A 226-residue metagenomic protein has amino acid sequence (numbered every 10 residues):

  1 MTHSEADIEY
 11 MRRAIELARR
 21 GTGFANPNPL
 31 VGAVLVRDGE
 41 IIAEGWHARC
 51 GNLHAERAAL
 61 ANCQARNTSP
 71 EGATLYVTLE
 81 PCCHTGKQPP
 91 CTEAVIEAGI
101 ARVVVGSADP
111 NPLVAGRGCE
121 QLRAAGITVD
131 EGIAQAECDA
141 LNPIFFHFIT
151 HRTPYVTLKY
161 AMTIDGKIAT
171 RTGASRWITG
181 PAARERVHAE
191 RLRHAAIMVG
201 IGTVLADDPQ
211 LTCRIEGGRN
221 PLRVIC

Functional and structural regions predicted by a protein language model:
M1-F24, D38-I41, T68-E71, T85-C226: Zinc-dependent deaminase
G23-N26, L60: A broadly tuned "polar low-complexity/structure-edge" signature
N28-V31: Conserved N-terminal beta1-alpha1 strand-loop-helix module at the mouth
A33, A73-L75, R223: Conserved hydrophobic helix-helix packing surfaces used for dimerization/oligomerization
A33-R37, I41-N62, E131-A134: N-terminal beta-alpha supersecondary unit
W46, L53-R57, L75-A94: Local cysteine-cluster metal-coordination motifs and their immediate loop/turn environment, predominantly Fe-S cluster
A65: Ferredoxin-type iron-sulfur electron-transfer modules in oxidoreductases and energy-metabolism complexes
